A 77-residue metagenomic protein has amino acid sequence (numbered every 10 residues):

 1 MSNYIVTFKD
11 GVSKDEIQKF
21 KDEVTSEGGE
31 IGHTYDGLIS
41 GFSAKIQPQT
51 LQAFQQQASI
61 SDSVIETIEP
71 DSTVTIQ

Functional and structural regions predicted by a protein language model:
M1-Y4: Short structural boundary motif marking the start of a folded domain
T7-D15, I46: Short, surface-exposed ligand-recognition loops at beta-strand->loop->(often short) alpha-helix junctions that present
K9, S26-E30: Intrinsically disordered, low-complexity segments enriched in small/polar residues
I17-E27, A53-D62: Short amphipathic alpha-helices in soluble, non-transmembrane regions that often serve as interface/regulatory elements
G32-Q77: Autoinhibitory propeptides
